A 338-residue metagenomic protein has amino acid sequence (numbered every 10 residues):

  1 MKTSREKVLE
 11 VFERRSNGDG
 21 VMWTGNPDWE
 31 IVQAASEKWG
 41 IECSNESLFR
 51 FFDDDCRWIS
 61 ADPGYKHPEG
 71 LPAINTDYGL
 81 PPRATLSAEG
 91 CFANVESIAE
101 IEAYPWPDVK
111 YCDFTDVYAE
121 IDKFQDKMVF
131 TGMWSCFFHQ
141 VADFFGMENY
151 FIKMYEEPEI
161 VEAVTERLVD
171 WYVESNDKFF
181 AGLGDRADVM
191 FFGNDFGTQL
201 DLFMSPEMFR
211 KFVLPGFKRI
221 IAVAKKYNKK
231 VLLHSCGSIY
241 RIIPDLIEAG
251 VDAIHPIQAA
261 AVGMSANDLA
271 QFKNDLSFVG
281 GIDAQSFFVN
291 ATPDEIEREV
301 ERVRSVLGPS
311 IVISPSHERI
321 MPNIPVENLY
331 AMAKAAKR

Functional and structural regions predicted by a protein language model:
M1-I41, R83-S87, A103-R338: Active-site loop segments of alpha/beta catalytic cores
E30-A34, W58-I59, Y65-L71, Q140: Short active-site-adjacent helix-start/loop capping segments
E42-P63, G182-L183: Catalytic domains of carbohydrate-active enzymes, especially glycoside hydrolases
P63-G64, D113: Extended, non-catalytic scaffold segments that flank or surround catalytic motifs
Y78-L80: An acidic, glycine-rich "communication" segment
A93-E96, I160: Amphipathic alpha-helical hairpins
I98-E100: Active-site gating loops and adjacent loop-to-helix segments of metal-dependent hydrolytic enzymes
